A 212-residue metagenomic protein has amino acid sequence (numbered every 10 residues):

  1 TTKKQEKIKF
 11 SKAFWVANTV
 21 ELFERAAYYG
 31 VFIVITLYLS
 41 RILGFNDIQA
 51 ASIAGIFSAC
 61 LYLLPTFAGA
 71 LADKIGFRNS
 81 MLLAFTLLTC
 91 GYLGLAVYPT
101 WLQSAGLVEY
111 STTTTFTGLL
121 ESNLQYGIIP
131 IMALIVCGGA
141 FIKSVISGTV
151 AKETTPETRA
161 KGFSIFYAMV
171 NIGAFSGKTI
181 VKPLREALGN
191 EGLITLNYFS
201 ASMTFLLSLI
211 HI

Functional and structural regions predicted by a protein language model:
I33-Q49: Short amphipathic helix-loop junctions that connect adjacent transmembrane helices in Major Facilitator Superfamily/SLC
G55-A70: Central cavity-lining transmembrane alpha-helices of secondary-active solute carriers, predominantly the Major
T86-E121: C-terminal ends and interior cores of transmembrane alpha-helices in multi-pass membrane transporters/permeases
F141-T154: Intracellular juxtamembrane helix-capping segments at the cytosolic ends of symmetry-related transmembrane helices
A160-R185, M203-T204: Glycine-rich segments within core transmembrane alpha-helices of 12-TM secondary carriers
P183-S202: A membrane-interface helix-boundary motif in multi-pass transporters
I210-I212: Conserved small/polar residues in nucleotide/adenosyl-binding loops
